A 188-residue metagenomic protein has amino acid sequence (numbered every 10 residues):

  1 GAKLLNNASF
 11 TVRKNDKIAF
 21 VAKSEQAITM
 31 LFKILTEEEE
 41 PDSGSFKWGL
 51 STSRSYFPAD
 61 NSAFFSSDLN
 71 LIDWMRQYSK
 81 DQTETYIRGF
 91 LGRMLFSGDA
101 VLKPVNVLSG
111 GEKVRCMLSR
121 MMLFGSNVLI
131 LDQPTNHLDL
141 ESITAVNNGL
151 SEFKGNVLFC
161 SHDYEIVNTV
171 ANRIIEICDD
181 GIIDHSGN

Functional and structural regions predicted by a protein language model:
G1-N188: ABC ATP-binding cassette signature C-motif
